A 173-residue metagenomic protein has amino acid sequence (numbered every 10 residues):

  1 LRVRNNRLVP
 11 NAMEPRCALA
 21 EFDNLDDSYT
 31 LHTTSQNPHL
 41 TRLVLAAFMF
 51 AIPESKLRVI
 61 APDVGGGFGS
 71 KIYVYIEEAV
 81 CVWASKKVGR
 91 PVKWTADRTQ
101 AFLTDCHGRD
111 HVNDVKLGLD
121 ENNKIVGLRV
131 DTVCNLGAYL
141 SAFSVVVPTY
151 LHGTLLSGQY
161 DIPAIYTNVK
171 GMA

Functional and structural regions predicted by a protein language model:
L1-A173: Structural alpha/beta core scaffold segments of enzyme domains
